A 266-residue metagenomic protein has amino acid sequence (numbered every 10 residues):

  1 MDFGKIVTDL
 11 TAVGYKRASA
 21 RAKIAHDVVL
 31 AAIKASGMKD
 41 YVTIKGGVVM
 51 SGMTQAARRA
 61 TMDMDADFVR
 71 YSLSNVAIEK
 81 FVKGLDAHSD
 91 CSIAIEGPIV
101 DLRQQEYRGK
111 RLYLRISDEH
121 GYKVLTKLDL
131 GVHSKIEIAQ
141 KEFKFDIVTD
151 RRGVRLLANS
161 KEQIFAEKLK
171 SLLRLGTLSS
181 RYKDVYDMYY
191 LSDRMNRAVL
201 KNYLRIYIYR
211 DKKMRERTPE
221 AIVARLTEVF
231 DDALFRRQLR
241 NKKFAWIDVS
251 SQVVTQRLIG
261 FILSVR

Functional and structural regions predicted by a protein language model:
M1-V42, G52-A60, M64-R266: Structured mid-to-C-terminal alpha-helical surface segments
I44-V48: Glycine-rich beta-strand-to-loop/alpha-helix junction loops that act as flexible
